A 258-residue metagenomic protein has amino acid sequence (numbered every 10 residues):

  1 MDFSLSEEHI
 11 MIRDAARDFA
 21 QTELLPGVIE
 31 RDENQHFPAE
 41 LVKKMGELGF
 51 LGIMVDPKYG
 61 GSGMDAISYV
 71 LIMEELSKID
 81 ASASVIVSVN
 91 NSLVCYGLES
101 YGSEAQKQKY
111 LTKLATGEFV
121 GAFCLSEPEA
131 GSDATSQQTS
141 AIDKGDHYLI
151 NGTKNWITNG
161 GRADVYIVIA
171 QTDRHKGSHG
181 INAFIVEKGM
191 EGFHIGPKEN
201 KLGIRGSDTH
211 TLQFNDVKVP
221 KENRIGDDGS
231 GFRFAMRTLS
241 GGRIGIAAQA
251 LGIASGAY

Functional and structural regions predicted by a protein language model:
F3-I12, K78, V89, F193-Y258: Glycine-rich beta->alpha junctions and the first turn(s) of the following alpha-helix
H9, A20, G49, D56 (+8 more regions): Buried hydrophobic positions in well-ordered alpha/beta secondary-structure cores of metabolic enzymes
E47-V120, T158-V165, G177, I244: Internal helix-loop-helix
G63-M73, D133-Q137, E187, Q213 (+1 more regions): Structural signature of FAD isoalloxazine-binding scaffolds in flavoprotein oxidoreductases
M64, D133-T135, N159-D164, G177-G180 (+2 more regions): Short glycine/proline-enriched turns and hinge-like loops at secondary-structure junctions
L114, E129-S132, W156-N159, D173-H175 (+1 more regions): Short Gly/Pro-enriched turn/cap motifs at secondary-structure boundaries
T139-I142: A structural signal for short hydrophobic beta-strand segments in well-ordered beta-sheet cores
D146-H147, N151-I195: A short core secondary-structure module
